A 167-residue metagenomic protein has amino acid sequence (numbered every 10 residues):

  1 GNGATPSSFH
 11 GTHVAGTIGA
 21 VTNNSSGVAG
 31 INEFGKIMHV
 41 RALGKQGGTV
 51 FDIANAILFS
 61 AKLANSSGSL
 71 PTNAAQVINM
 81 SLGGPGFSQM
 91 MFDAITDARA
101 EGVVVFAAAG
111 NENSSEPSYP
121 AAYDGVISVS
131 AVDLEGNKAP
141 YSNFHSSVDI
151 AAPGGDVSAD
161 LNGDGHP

Functional and structural regions predicted by a protein language model:
G1-Q89, D93, S130-D133: Subtilisin-like peptidase catalytic core
T17, D97, Y119: Hydrophobic/aromatic ligand-binding patch that stacks against planar heteroaromatic rings of cofactors or nucleotides
N32, A61, R99, A121-A122 (+1 more regions): Alpha-helix boundary recognition
K36, G48, E116-P117, D124: Short secondary-structure boundary/hinge segments and terminal tails
F87-V105, G125: Catalytic-core regions built around general acid/base machinery
M90, S115-E116: Short acidic active-site motifs
V103, S118-P167: Extracellular S/T/G-rich loop segment that most often corresponds to the catalytic His/Ser-adjacent loop
G110: Active-site glycine-centered loops adjacent to acidic/histidine catalytic or metal-binding residues that shape
